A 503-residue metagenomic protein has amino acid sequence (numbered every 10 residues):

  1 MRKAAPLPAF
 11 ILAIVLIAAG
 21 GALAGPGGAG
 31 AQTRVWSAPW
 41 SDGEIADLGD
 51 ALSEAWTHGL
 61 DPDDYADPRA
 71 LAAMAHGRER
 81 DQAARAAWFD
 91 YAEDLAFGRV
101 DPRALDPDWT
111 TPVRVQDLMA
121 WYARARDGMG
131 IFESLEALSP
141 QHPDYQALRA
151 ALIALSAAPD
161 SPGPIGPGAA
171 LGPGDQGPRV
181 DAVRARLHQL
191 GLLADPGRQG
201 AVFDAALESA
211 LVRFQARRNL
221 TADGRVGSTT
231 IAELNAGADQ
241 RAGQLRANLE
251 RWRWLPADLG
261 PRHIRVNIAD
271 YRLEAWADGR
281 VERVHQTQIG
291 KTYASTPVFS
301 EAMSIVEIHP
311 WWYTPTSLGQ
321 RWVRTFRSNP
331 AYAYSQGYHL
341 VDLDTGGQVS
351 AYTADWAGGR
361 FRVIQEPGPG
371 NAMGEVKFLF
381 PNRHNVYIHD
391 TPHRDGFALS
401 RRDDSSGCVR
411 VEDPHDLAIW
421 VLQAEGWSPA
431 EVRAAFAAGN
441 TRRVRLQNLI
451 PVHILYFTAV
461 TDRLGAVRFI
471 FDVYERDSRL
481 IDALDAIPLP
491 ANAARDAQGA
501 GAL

Functional and structural regions predicted by a protein language model:
M1-I11: Bacterial N-terminal signal peptides that target proteins for export
P6, P26, R184: Replace "Mg2+/Mn2+-dependent" with "divalent metal-dependent
P8-F10, G28, N492: Intrinsically disordered, low-complexity segments enriched in proline/serine/threonine
A9-A22: Bacterial N-terminal signal peptides
A19, D61, W88, D101 (+4 more regions): Short, solvent-exposed coil/turn linker segments
G27-L118, R124: Cationic-aromatic interfacial patches
V115, W121-L138: A sensor for short, sequence-defined functional sites
F132-L503: Well-ordered beta-sheet/strand-loop patches within structured domains
